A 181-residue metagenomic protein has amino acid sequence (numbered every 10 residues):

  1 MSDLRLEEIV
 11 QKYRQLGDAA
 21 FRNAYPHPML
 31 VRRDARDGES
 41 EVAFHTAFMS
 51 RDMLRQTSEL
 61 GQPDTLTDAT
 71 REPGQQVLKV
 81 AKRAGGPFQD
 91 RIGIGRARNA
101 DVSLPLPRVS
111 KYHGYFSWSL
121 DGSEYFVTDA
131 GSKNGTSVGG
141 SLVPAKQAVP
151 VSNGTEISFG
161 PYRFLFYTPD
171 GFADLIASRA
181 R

Functional and structural regions predicted by a protein language model:
M1-P105, P169-R181: Intrinsically disordered, low-complexity acidic Ser/Thr-rich regulatory segments
G74-P161: Forkhead-associated
P161-F166, G171: Short, charged beta-turn/beta-strand-edge "cap" motif at the junction between a beta-strand and an adjacent loop
